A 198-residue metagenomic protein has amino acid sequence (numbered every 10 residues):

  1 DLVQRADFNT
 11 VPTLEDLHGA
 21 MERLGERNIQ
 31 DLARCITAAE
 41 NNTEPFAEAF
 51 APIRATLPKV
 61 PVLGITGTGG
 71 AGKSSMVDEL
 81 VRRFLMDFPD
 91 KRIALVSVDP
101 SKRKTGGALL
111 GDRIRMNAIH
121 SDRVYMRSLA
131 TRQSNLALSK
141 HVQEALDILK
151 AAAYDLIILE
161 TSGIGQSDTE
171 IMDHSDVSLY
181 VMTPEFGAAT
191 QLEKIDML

Functional and structural regions predicted by a protein language model:
D1-R23, Y154, S175-L179, T183-L198: Conserved phosphate-handling catalytic cores of large alpha/beta enzymes
L2-V62: Extreme N-terminal, non-catalytic leader segments that precede Walker-type/kinase nucleotide-binding cores
E40-V60, A71, L80-F186: Nucleotide-state-sensitive switch-loop elements of NTP-binding domains
T66-G69: Residues at the beta-strand->loop junction immediately N-terminal to the Walker
S74: Walker A/P-loop
